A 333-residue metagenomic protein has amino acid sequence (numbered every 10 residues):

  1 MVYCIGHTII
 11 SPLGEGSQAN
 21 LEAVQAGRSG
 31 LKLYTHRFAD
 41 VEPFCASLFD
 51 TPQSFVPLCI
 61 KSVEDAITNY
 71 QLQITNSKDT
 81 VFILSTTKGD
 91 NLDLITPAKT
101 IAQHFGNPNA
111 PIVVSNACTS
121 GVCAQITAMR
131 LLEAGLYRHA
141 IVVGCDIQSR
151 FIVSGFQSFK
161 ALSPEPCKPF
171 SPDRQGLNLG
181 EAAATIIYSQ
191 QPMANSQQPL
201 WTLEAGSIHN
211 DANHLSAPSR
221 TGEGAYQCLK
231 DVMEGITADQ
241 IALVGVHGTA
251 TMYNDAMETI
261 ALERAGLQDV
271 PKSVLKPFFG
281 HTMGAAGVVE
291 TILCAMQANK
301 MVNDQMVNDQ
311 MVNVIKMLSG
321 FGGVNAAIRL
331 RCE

Functional and structural regions predicted by a protein language model:
M1-P111, S149, L162-N178, A184-I186 (+1 more regions): Conserved "HGTGT" condensation-loop signature of ketosynthase/thiolase-family condensing enzymes that catalyze
H104, M129-L136, M296-Q297: Alpha-helix C-terminal capping segments
G121: Short conserved active-site loop signatures built around small residues
A124-Q125, I187: Active-site alpha-helical elements of protease catalytic centers
Y137-R138, A242: Short acidic/polar active-site loop segments enriched in Thr and Asp
R138-H139, N313: Short acidic donor-binding loop at the edge of a beta-strand
V153-L162: Short acidic, glycine/proline-enriched helix-loop-strand junctions
